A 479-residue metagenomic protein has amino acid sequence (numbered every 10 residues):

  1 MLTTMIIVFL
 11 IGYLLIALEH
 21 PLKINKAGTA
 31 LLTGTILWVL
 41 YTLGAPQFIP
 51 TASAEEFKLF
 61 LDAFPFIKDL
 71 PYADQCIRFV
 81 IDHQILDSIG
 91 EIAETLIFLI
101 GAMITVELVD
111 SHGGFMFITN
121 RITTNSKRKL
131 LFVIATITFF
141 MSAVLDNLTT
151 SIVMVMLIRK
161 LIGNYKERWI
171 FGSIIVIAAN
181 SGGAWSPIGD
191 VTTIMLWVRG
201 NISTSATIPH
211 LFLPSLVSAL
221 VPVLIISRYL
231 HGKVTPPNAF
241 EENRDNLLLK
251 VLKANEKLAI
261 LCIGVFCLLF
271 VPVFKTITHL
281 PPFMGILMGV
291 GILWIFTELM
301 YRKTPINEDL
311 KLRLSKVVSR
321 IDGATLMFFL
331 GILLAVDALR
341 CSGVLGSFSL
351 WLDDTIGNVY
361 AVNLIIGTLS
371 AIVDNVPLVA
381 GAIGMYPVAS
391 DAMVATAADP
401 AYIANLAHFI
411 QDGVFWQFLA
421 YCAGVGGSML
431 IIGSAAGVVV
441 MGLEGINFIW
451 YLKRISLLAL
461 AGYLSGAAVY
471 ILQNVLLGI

Functional and structural regions predicted by a protein language model:
M1, P21-I24, S53-F57, R78-T95 (+7 more regions): Interfacial loop-to-helix junctions that mark the boundaries of transmembrane helices in multi-pass membrane
T4-V8, G44-I81, Y229-V265, W294-G323: Intrinsically disordered, low-complexity non-transmembrane regions of multi-pass membrane transporters
M5, N164-W169, S173, W185-S186 (+4 more regions): Juxtamembrane and boundary regions of transmembrane helices in multi-pass small-molecule transporters and channels
L14-L32, G44, F48, L269-I295: Flexible hinge motifs at transmembrane-helix junctions and intramembrane kinks/re-entrant loops in multi-pass membrane
L37-P46, I89-G90, M141-A178, G182 (+3 more regions): Membrane-interfacial helix-loop connectors
Y41-D87, M103-N120, F140-I152, R302-K303 (+2 more regions): Transmembrane alpha-helix boundary signature
F57-L70, G90, H112, M116-R121 (+4 more regions): Transmembrane helical segments that form the transport core of multi-pass membrane transport proteins
G90-I100, A206-V223, I277-G291, V362 (+1 more regions): Alpha-helical transmembrane segments
